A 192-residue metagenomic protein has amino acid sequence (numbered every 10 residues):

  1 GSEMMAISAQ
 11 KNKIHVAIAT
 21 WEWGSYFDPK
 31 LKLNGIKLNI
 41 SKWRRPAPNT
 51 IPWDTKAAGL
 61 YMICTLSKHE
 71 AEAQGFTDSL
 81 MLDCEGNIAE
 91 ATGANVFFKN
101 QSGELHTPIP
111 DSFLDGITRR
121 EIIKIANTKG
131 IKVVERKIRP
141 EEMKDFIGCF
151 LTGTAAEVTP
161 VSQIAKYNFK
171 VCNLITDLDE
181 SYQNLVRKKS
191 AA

Functional and structural regions predicted by a protein language model:
S2-A192: Helix-start/capping segments and mature chain N-termini
